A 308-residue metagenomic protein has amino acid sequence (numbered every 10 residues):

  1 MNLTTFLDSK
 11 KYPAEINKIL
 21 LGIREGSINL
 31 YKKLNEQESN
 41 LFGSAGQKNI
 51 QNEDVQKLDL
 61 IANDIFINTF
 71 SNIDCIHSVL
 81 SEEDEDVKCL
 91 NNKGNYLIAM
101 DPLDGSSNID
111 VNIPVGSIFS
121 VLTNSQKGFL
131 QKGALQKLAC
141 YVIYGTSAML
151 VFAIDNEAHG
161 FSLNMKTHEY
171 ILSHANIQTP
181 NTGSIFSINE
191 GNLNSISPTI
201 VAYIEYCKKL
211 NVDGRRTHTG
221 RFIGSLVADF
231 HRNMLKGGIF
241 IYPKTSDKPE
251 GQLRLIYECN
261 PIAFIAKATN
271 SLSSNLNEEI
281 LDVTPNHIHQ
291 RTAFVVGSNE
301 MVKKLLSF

Functional and structural regions predicted by a protein language model:
M1-L41, Q47-N49, L60-F308: IMPase-like, lithium-sensitive Mg2+-dependent phosphomonoesterase catalytic core
E53-L58: Alpha/propeptide regions of enzymes that mature by internal proteolysis
